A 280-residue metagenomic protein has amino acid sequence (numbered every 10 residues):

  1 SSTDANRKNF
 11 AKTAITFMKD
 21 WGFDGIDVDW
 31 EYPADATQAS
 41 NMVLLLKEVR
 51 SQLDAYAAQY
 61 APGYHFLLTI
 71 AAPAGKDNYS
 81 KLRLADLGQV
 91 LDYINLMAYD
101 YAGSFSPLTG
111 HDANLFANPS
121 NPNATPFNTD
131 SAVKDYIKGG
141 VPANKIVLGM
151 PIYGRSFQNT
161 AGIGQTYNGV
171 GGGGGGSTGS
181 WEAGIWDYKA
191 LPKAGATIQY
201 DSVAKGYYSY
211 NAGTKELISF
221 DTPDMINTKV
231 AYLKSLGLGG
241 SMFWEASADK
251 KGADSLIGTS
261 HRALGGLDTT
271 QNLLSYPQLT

Functional and structural regions predicted by a protein language model:
S2-D20, K76-L87, T129-V133, F220-K234: Short, acidic/polar
A11-S40, D100: Active-site groove signature of glycoside hydrolases
D24, D92, G239: Receiver (REC) domain switch/active-site residues of two-component response regulators
E31-Y188: Substrate-binding surface in catalytic domains of secreted glycosidases
T37-S40, L44-L46, S51, A55-A58 (+3 more regions): Short acidic, glycine/proline-enriched helix-loop-strand junctions
A102-F105, T109-S120, M150-Y232, G258-T280: Glycan-binding loop/region signatures in secreted carbohydrate-active enzymes
M150, M242-S247: Active-site proximal loops enriched in glycine and acidic residues that flank catalytic Cys/His/Asp and coordinate
